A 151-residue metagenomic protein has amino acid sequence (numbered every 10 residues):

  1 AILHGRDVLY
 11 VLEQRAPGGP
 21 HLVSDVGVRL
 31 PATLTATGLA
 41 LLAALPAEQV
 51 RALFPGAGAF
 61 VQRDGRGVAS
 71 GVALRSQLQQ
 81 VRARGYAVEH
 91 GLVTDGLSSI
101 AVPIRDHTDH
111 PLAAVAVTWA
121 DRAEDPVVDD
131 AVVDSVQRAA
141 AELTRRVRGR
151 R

Functional and structural regions predicted by a protein language model:
A1-G5, V11-Q14: Short hydrophobic alpha-helical segments used for membrane anchoring or interfacial signaling
L3, L45, W119: A conserved hydrophobic position in a structured secondary element of the catalytic/binding core that shapes
R6, R15, G58, D95 (+1 more regions): Glycine-rich beta-alpha junction loops
L12-V93: Short, solvent-exposed recognition segments
V72, Q77-Q79, R84, D95 (+1 more regions): Juxtadomain coupling helices with adjacent low-complexity linkers
S98-V102: Short hydrophobic beta-strand micro-motif common in sensory/regulatory domains
I104-H107: Sensor-regulatory modules in signal-transduction proteins
